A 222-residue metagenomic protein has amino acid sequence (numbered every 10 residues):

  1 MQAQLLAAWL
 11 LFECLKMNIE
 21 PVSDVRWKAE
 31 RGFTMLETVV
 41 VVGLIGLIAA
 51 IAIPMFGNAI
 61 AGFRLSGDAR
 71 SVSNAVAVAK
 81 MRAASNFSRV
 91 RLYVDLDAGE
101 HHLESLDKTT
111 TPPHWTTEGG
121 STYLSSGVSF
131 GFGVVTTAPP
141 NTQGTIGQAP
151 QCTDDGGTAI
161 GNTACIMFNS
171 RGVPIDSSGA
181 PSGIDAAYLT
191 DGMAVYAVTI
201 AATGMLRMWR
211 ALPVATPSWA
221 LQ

Functional and structural regions predicted by a protein language model:
Q2-R26, E30-F33, L47, I51-A77 (+4 more regions): N-terminal helix-rich module
L36: Residues within the helices of the helix-turn-helix
G43-L44: Residues within membrane-spanning alpha-helices of integral membrane proteins, especially the hydrophobic core/packing
